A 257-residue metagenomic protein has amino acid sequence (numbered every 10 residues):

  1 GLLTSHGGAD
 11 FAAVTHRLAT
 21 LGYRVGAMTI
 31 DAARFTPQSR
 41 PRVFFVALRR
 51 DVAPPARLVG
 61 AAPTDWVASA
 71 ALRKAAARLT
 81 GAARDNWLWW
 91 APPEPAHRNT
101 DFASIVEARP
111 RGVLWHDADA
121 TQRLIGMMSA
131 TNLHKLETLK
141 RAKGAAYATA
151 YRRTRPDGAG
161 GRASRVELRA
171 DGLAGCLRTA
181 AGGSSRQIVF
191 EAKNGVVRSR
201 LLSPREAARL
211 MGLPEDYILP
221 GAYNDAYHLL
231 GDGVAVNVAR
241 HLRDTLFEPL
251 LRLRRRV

Functional and structural regions predicted by a protein language model:
G1-R169: Class I S-adenosyl-L-methionine
I105-V257: C-terminal target-recognition/interaction regions appended to catalytic cores
